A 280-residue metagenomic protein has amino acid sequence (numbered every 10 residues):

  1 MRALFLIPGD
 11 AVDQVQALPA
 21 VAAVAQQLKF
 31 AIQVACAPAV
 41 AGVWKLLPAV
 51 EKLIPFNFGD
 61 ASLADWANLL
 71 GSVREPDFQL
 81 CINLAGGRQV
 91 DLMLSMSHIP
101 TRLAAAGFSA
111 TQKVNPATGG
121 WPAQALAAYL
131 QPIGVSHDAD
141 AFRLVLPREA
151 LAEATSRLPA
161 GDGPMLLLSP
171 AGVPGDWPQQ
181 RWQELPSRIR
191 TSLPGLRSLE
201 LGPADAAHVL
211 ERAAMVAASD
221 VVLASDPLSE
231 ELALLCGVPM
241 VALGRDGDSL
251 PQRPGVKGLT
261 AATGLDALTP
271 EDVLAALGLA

Functional and structural regions predicted by a protein language model:
M1-A280: Catalytic machinery of carbohydrate-active enzymes, primarily nucleotide-sugar-dependent glycosyltransferases
